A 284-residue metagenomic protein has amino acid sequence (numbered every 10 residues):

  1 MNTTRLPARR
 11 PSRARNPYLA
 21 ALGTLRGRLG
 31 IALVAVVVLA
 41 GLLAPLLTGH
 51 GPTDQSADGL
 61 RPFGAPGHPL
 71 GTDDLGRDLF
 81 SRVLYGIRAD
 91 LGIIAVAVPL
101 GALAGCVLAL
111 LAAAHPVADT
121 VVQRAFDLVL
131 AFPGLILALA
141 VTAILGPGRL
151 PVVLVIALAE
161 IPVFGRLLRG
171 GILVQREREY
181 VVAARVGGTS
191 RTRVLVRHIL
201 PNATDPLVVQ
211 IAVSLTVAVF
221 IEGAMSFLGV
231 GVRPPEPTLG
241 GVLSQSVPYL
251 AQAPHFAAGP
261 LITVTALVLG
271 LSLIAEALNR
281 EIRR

Functional and structural regions predicted by a protein language model:
M1-A35, L273-R284: Transmembrane alpha-helical segments of polytopic membrane transport and secretion proteins
A32, V36-L75, V230-R233: Hydrophobic alpha-helical transmembrane segments of membrane transport/permease proteins and related membrane-embedded
P69, D73, L110-A114, A118-V174: Generic hydrophobic transmembrane alpha-helix motif, especially the helices
G76, P234-P260: Interhelical loop and adjacent transmembrane-helix boundary motif in polytopic membrane transport permeases
L79-L111: Transmembrane alpha-helix signature in integral membrane proteins
V98, C106, P147-R197, P206-L215: Membrane-cytosol interface at the C-terminal ends of specific transmembrane alpha-helices in multi-pass membrane
L139-A140, I144, G148, V152-A157 (+1 more regions): Non-cytoplasmic
A159, D205, A212-V213, P254-R284: C-terminal transmembrane helix and the adjacent membrane-cytosol boundary/short C-terminal tail of inner/organellar
